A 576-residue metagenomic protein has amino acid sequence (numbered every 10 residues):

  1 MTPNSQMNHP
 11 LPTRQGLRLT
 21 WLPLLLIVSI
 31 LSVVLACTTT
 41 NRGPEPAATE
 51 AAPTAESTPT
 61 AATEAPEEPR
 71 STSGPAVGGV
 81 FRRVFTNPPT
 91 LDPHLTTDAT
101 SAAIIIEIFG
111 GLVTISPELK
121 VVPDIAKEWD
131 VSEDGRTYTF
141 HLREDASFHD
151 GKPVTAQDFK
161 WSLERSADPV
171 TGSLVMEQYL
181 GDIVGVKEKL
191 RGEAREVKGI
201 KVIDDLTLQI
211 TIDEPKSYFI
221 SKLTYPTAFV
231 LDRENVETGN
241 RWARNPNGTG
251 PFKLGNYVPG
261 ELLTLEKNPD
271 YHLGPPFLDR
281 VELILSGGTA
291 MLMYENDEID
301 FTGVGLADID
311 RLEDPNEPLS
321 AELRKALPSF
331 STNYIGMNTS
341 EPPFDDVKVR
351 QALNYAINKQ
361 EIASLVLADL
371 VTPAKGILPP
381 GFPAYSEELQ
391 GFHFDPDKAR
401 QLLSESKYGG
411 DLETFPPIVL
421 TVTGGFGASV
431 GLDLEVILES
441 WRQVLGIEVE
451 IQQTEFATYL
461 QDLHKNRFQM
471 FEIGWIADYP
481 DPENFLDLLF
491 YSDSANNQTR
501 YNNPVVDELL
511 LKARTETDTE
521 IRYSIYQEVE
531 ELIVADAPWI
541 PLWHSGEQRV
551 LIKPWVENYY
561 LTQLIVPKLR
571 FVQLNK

Functional and structural regions predicted by a protein language model:
N41, R83, P259, S406-A477 (+1 more regions): Ligand/substrate-recognition segments at binding pockets and active sites
V84-E133, E164, N245-G248: N-terminal lobe/hinge region of extracytoplasmic solute-binding protein
F85, T171-G172, F301-P396, L412-I418 (+4 more regions): Local pocket/hinge segments that shape ligand/substrate recognition
F85-A103, I125-A126, K152, L174 (+3 more regions): A structural "hinge/loop" feature
K127-V175, Q209, M293, P343: Aromatic- and charge-enriched surface segment that lines or borders ligand/interaction sites
V184, R191-K198, D205-L206, T211-P276 (+3 more regions): Gly/Pro-rich hinge or "lid" segments in bacterial periplasmic/extracellular proteins
E237-A243, N268-L312: Ligand-site clamp/hinge motif
V258, A356-Y385, A428-E439, L460-K576: Detector for C-terminal structural segments
